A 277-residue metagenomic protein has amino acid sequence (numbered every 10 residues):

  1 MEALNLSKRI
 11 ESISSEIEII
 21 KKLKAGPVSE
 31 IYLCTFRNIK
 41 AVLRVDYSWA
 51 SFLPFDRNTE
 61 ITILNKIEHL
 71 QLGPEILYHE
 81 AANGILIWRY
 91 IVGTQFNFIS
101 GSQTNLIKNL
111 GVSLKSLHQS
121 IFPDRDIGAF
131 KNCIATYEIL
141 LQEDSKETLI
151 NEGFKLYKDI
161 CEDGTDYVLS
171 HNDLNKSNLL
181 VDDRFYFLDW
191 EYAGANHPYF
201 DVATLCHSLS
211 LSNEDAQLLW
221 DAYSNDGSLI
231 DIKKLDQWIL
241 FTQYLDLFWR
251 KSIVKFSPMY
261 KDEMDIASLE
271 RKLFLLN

Functional and structural regions predicted by a protein language model:
E2-S14, F122-N172, A267-K272: An alpha-helical support segment within catalytic cores of ATP-dependent transferases
S14-K22: Conserved N-terminal boundary motif of the eukaryotic protein kinase catalytic domain
K24-D126: ATP-binding pocket architecture of kinase catalytic cores
P27-T35, V42-L43, Y157-F200: Active-site acidic catalytic loop and adjacent metal/ATP-binding pocket of ATP-dependent phosphoryl transfer enzymes
Y47-S48, I85-G101, T136-I139, Y244-M259: A glycine-centered beta->alpha junction motif in the catalytic cores of kinase/phosphotransferase enzymes
Q71, L114, H118-F122, I160-C161 (+4 more regions): A general structural signal marking secondary-structure boundaries and capping sites
F200-G227, L240-P258, E270: Active-site activation/catalytic loop segments of kinase-like enzymes and analogous catalytic loops in related
Y260-I266: Short, charged, amphipathic alpha-helical segments
